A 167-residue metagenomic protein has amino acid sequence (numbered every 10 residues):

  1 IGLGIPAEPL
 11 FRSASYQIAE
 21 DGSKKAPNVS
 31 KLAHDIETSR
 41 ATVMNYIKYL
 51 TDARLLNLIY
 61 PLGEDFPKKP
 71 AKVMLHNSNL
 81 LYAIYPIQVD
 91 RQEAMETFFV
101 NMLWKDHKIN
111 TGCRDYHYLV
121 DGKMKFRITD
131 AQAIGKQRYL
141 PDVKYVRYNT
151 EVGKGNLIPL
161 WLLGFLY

Functional and structural regions predicted by a protein language model:
I1-I5: Short, exposed "boundary/linker" segments that immediately precede the start of a downstream structural module
P6, Y49-D52, N101, L119-D121 (+2 more regions): Generic signature of intrinsically disordered, low-complexity segments enriched in small/polar residues
A7-D115: Accessory nucleic acid-recognition modules appended to NTPase machines
E37, W104-K108, V120-M124, Q137-K144: Short glycine/proline-enriched coil/turn segments at helix->beta-strand junctions
L62, N79-L80, G122, D130-Q132 (+1 more regions): A broadly conserved detector of short glycine/acidic/proline-rich loop/turn motifs that flank catalytic sites and bind
F99, L103, Y116-Q132: Conserved catalytic cores of phosphodiester-cleaving nucleases, focusing on short active-site segments
I128-Y167: Long, low-complexity, charge-rich intrinsically disordered regions
